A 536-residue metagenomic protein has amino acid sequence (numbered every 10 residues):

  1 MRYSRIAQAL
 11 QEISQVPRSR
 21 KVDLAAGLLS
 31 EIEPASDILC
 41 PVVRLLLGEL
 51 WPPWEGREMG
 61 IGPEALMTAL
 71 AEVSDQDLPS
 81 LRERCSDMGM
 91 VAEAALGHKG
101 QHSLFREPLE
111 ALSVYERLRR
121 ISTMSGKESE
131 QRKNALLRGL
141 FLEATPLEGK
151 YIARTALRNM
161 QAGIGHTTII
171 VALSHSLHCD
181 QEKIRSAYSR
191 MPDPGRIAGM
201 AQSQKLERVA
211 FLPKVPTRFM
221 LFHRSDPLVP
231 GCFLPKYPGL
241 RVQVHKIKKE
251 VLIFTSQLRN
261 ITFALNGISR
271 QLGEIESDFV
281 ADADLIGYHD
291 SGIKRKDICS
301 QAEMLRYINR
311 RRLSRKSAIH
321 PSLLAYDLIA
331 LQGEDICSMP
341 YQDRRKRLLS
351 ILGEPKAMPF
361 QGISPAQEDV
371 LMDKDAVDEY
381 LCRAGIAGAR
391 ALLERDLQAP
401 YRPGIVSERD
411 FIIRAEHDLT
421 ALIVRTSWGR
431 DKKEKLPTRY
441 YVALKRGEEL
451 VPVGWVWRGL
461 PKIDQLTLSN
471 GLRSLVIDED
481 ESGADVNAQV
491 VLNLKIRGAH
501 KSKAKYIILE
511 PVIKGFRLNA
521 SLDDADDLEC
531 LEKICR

Functional and structural regions predicted by a protein language model:
M1-L324, L328-D373, T438-P452, V456 (+3 more regions): N-terminal nucleic-acid-engaging modules of covalent nucleotidyltransferase systems
F219-F233, P238, A376-E379, D396-D431: Flexible, glycine/threonine-enriched loop-and-boundary segments that flank and lead into catalytic domains of large
G239, H320-P321, A389, E408 (+4 more regions): Active-site lining segments that contact anionic ligands and/or coordinate catalytic metals
H245-I247, P403-S407, K433-T438, K505-I507: Short glycine/proline-enriched turns and hinge-like loops at secondary-structure junctions
T262-F263, L450-D478: A short-motif feature that recognizes glycine-rich, charge-decorated loops that bind or process nucleotide phosphates
G353-R402: Metal-assisted phosphate- and nucleotidyl-transfer catalytic regions
T426-K435, H500-S502: Single-stranded nucleic-acid-binding OB-fold domains
L468-E510: C-terminal structured "cap/appendage" subdomains that terminate the fold
